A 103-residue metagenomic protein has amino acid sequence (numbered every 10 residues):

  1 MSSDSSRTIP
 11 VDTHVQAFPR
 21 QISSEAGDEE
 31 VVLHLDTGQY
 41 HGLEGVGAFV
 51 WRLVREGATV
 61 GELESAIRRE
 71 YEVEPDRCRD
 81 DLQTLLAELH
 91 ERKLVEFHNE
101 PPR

Functional and structural regions predicted by a protein language model:
M1-Q21: Hydrophobic packing positions characteristic of elongated beta-solenoid/beta-helix-type spike/fiber shafts
S3, R7, Q39-R103: Long, charge-rich, low-complexity alpha-helical segments
V15-P19, E29-L35, R52-V54: Short, functional N-terminal and low-complexity linear motifs
S24-G47: Short alpha-helical segments that sit at the start of domains
